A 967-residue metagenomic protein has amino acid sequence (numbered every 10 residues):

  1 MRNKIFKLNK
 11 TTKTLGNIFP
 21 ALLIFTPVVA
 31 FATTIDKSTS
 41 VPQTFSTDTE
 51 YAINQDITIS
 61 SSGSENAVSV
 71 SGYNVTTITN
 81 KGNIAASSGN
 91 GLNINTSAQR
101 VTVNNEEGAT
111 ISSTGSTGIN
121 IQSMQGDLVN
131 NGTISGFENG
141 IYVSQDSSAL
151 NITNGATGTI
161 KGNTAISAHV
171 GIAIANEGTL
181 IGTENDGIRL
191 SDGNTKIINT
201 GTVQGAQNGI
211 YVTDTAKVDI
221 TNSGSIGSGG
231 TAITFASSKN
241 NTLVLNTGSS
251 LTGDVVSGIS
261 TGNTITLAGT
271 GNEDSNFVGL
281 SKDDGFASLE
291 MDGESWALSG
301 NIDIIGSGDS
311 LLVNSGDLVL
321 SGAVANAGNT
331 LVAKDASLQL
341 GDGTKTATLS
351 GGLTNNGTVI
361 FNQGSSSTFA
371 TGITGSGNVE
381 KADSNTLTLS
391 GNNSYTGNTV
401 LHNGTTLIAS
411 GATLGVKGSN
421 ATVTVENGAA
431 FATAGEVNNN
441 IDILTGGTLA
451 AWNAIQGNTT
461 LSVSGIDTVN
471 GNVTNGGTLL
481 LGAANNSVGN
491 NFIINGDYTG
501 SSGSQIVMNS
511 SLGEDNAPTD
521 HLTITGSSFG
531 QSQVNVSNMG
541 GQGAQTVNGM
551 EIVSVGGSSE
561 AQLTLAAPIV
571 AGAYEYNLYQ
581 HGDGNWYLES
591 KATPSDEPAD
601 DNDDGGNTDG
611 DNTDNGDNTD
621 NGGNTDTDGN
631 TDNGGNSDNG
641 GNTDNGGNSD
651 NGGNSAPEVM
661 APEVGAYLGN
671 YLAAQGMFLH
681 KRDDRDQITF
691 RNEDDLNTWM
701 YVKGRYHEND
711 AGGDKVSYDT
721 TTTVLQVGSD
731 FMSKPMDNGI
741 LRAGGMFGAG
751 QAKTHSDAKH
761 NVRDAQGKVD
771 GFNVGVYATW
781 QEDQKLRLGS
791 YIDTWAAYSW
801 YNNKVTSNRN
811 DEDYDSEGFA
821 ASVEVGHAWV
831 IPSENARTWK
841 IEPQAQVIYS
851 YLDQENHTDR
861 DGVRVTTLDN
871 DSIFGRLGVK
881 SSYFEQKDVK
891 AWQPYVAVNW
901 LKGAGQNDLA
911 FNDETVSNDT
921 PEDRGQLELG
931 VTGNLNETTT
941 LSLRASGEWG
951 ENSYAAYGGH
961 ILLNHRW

Functional and structural regions predicted by a protein language model:
N3, D36, P42, A287-S295 (+4 more regions): Outer-membrane translocation/initiation segment of Type V secreted surface proteins
T33-K37, T49-E65, T77-S88, T102-G115 (+20 more regions): Beta-strand-rich solenoid/repeat architectures in extracellular/passenger domains of polysaccharide-targeting enzymes
S38-E50, S64-G72, G89-S97, S116-S123 (+18 more regions): Glycine-rich beta-solenoid repeat tracts in large extracellular/virion proteins
A85, D644-S833, A945-S946, E951-S953 (+1 more regions): Outer membrane beta-barrel translocator domains of Type V secretion systems
G178, G201, G224, F731-S733 (+7 more regions): Residue-level signature of outer-membrane beta-barrel architecture
G229-N240, V256-K334, T354-S419, F529-V536: Extracellular repeat-rich scaffold modules on cell surfaces
L243, G271, L280-D309, V359 (+5 more regions): Extracellular beta-strand/loop-rich repeat segments of large surface/secreted proteins
P735, F772-G775, R860, R864-W967: Outer membrane beta-barrel transmembrane domains
